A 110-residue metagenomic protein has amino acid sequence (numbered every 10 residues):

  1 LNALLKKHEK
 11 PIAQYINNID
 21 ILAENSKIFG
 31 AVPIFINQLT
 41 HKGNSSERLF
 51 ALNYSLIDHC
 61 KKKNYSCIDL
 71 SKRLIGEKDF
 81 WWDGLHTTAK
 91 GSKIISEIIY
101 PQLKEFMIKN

Functional and structural regions predicted by a protein language model:
L1-I57, L70-K78: Serine-dependent acyl-ester chemistry module
Y15, S66, D83-N110: Histidine-centered active-site loop/cap adjacent to the catalytic His in serine esterases/O-acetyl transfer systems
N25, S55-K63, I98, Q102: Alpha-helical structural signal in soluble globular domains
G30, N64-Y65: A generic structural signal for alpha->beta connector loops
